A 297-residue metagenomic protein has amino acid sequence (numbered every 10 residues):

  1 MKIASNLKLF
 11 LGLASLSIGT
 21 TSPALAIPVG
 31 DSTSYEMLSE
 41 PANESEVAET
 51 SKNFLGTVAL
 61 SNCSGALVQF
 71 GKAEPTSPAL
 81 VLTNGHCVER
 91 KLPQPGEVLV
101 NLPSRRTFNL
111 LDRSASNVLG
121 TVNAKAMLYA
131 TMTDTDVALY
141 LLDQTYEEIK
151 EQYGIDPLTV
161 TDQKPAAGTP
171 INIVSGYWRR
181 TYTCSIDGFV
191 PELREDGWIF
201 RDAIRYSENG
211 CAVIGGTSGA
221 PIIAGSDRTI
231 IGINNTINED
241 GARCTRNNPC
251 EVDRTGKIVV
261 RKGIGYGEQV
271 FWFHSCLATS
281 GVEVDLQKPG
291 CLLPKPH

Functional and structural regions predicted by a protein language model:
K2-L11: Bacterial N-terminal signal peptides that target proteins for export
F10-T20: Bacterial N-terminal signal peptides
A24-A26: Boundary at the C-terminal end of the N-terminal hydrophobic targeting segment
V29, S34-F54, Q69-G71, E89 (+1 more regions): Conserved catalytic-core segment of clan PA serine endopeptidases
K52-C63, T145-I155, R180-F273: Active-site region of chymotrypsin-like
N53-N84, G219: A conserved glycine-rich beta-strand in the N-terminal activation segment of trypsin-fold
A66-K72, K125-T131, L141-T181: Active-site substrate-binding loop(s) of clan PA
A138, T255-H297: PDZ/PDZ-like groove recognition
